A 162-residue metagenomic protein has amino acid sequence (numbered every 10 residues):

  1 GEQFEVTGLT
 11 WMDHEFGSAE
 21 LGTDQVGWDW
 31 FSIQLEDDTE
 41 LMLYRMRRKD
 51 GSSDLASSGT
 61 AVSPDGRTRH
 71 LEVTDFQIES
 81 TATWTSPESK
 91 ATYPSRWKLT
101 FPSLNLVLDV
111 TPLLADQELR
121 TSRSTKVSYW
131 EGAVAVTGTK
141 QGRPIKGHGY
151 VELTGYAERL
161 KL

Functional and structural regions predicted by a protein language model:
E2-L162: Structured soluble/peripheral alpha/beta segments that form catalytic or ligand/cofactor-binding pockets
